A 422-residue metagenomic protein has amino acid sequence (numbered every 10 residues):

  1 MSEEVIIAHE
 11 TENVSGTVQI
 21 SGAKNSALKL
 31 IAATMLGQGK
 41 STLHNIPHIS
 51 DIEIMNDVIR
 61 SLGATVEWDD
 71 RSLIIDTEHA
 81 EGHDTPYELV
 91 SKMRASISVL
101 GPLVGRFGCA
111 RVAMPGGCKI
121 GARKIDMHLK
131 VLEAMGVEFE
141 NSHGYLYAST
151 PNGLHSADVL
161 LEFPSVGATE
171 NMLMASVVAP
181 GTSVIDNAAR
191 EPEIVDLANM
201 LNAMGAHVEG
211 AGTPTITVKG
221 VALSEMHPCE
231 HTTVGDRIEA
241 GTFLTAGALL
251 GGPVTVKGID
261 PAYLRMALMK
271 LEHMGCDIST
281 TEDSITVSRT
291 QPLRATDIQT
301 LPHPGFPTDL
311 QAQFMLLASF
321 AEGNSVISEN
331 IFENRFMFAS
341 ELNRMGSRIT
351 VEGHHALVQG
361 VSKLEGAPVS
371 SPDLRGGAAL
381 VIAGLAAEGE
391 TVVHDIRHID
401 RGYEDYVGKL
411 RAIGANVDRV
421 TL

Functional and structural regions predicted by a protein language model:
M1-L422: Short, structured segments at the rim of ligand-binding sites
